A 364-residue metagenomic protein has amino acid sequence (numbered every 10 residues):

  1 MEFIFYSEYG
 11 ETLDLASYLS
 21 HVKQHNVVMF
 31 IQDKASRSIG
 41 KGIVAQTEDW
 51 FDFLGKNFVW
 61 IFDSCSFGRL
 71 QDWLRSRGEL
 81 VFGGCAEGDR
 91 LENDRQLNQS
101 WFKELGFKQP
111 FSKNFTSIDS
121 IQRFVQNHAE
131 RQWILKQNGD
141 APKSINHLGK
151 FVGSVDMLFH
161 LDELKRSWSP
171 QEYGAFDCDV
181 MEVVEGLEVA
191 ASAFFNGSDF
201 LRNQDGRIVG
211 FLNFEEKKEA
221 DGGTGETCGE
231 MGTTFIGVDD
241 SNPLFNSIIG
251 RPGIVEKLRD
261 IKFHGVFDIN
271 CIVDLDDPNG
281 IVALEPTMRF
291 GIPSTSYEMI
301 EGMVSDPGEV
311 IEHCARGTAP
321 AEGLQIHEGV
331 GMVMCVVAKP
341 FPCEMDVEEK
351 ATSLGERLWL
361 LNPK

Functional and structural regions predicted by a protein language model:
M1-E87, D119: ATP-binding N-terminal substructure of ATP-dependent carboxylate-amine bond-forming enzymes
M29-I31, F62, V81-G84, F111-N114 (+5 more regions): General beta-strand structural signal in soluble alpha/beta enzymes
R37-K41, D89-L97, S144, A220-G222: Short, charged, surface-exposed secondary-structure boundary motifs
E79-V81, W101-K108, K136-L148, G225-D240: Acidic/polar active-site rim loop that often engages polyanionic ligands
A86-Q132, H147-K150: Glycine-/Pro-rich loop/turn segments that contact NAD(P) or position catalytic residues in Rossmann-like domains
K108-P110, Q132-I134, G149-A190, R202 (+1 more regions): Conserved ATP-binding module of the ATP-grasp superfamily
Y173-F176, V184-G186, F194-F211, E215-M231 (+1 more regions): ATP-dependent carboxylate activation and anion-phosphoryl transfer catalytic cores that bind Mg-ATP to form
